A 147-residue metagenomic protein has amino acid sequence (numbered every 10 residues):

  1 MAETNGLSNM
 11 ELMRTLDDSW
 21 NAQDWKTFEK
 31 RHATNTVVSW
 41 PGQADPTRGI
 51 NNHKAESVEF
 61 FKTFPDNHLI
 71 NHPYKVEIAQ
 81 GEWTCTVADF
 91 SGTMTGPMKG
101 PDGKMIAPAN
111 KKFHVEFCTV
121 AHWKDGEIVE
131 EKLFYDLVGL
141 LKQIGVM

Functional and structural regions predicted by a protein language model:
M1-M147: C-terminal and inter-domain tail/linker signature
